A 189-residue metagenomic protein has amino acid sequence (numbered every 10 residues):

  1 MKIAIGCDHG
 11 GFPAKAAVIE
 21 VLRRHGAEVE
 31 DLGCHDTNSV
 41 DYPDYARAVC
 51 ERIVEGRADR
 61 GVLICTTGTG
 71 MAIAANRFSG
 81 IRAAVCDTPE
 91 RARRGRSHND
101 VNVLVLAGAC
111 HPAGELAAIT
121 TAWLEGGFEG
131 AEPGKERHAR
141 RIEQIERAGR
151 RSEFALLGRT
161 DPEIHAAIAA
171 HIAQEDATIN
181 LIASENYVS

Functional and structural regions predicted by a protein language model:
M1-R24, V29: Glycine-rich phosphate/diphosphate-binding loop of Rossmann-like nucleotide-binding domains
K2-G6, G10-P13, T88-R151: C-terminal binding/interaction regions
K2-I3, D59-L63, R82-A84, V101-V105 (+1 more regions): Structural motif
H25, F78-S79, N99: Short, structured coil segments at secondary-structure junctions
E28-S39: A short beta-strand-loop structural module common to alpha/beta enzyme folds
Y45-V85: Helix-adjacent hinge/juxtasegments
I53-R57, R96-H98, I172-Q174: Solvent-exposed alpha-helices and their adjacent loops that cap or buttress functional pockets in soluble metabolic
S152-S189: N-terminal glycine-rich, Lys/His-bearing helix-loop that initiates the first secondary-structure elements of many
